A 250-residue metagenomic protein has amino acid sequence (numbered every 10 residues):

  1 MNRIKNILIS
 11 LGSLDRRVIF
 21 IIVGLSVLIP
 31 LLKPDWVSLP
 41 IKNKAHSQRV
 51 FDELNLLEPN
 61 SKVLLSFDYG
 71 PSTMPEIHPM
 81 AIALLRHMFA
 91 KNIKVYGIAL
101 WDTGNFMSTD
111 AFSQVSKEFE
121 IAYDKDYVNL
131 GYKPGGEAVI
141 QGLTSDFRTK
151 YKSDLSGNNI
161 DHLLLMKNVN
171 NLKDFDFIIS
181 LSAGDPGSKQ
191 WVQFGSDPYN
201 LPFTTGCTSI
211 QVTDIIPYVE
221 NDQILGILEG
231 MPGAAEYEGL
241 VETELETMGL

Functional and structural regions predicted by a protein language model:
N2-L11: Cytosolic juxtamembrane amphipathic/interface segments immediately preceding and feeding into a transmembrane helix
S10-D35: Hydrophobic alpha-helical transmembrane signal-anchor segments
V37-L56: Alpha-helical transmembrane signal-anchor/signal-peptide segments
V50-P79: Short extracytoplasmic
D68-P79, A99-F106, K133-G135, A183-G187 (+1 more regions): Gly/Ser/Thr-rich loops at beta-strand to alpha-helix junctions that form or flank small-molecule/cofactor-binding
S72-V128: Membrane-embedded segments
D124-P217: Membrane-proximal low-complexity regions enriched in glycine and acidic/polar residues
G206-L250: C-terminal functional extensions of proteins
